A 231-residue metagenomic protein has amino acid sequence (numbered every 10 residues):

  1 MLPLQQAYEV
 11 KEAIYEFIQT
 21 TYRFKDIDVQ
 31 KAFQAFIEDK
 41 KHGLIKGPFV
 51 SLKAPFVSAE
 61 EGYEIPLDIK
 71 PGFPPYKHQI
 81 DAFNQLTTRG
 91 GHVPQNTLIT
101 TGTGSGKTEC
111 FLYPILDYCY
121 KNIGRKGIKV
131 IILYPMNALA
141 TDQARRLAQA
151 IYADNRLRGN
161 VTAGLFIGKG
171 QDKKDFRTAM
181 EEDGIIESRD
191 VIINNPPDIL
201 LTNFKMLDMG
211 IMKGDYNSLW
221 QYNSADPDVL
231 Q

Functional and structural regions predicted by a protein language model:
M1-Q231: N-terminal helicase ATP-binding lobe
